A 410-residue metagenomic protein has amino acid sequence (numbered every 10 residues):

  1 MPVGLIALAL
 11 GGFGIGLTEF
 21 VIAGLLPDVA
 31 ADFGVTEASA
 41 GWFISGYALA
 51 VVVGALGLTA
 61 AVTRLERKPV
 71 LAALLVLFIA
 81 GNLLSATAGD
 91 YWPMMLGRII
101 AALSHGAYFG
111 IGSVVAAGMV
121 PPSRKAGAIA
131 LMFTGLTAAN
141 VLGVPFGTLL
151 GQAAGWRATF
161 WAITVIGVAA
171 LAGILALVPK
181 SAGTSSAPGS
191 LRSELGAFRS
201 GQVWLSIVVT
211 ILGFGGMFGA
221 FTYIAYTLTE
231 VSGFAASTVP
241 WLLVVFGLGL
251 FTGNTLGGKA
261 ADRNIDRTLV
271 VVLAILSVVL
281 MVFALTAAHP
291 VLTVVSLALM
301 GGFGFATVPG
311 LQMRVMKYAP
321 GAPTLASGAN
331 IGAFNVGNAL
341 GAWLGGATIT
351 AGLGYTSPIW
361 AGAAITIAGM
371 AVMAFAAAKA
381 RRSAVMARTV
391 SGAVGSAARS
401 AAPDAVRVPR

Functional and structural regions predicted by a protein language model:
I6, G81-L84, W92-A101, V291-L299: Paired small-residue
G34, E66, T87-P93, G233 (+1 more regions): Helix-breaking motifs and short loop linkers at transmembrane-helix boundaries and internal kinks in secondary membrane
V53-W92: Conserved MFS/SLC helix-loop-helix module at the cytosolic interface between two early adjacent transmembrane helices
G54-E66, G253-I265, I349-T350: Helix-to-loop junctions at the C-terminal end of transmembrane segments in multipass secondary transporters
G97-G135: Cytoplasmic helix-loop-helix junction between adjacent transmembrane helices in 12-TM secondary transporters
T164-T184, V372-A376: C-terminal membrane-cytosol helix-exit motif in multi-pass small-molecule transporters
V178-V209: Juxtamembrane intracellular "pre-TM" segments in multi-pass secondary transporters
R267-L311: C-terminal transmembrane helical hairpin of 12-TM major facilitator-type secondary transporters
